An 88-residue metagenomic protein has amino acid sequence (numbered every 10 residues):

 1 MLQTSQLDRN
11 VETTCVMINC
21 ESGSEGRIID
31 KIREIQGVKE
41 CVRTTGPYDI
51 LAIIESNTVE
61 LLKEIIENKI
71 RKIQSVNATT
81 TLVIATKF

Functional and structural regions predicted by a protein language model:
M1-F88: A compositional/biophysical signature of low hydrophobicity enriched in polar/charged and small residues
